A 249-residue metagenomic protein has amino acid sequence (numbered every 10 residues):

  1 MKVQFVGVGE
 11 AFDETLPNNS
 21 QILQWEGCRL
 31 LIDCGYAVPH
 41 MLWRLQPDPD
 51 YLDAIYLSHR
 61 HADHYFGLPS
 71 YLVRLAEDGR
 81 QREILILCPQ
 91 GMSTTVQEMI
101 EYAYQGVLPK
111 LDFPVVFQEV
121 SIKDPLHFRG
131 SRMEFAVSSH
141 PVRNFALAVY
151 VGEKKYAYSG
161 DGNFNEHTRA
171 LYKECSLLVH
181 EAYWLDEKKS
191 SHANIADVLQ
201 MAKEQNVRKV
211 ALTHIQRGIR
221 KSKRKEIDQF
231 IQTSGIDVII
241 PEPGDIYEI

Functional and structural regions predicted by a protein language model:
M1-L45, R143-G160, L177: Conserved beta-strand hairpin/beta-sheet module of binuclear metal-dependent hydrolase folds, prominently
Q4, L87, V116-S121, E134-A136 (+1 more regions): General small-molecule cofactor/ligand-binding pocket signal
E10, Y36, A62, N163-F164 (+2 more regions): Short, glycine/acidic-enriched loop or turn micro-motifs at the edges of active sites
D13-T15, K110, E119-A182: Active-site-proximal loop/helix segment associated with metal-binding centers of metalloenzymes
L31-G35, D53-H59, P89, Y156-G160 (+3 more regions): Active-site neighborhood of phospho(di)ester-bond hydrolases with catalytic His/Asp-centered motifs
A37-L87, S176, K203: Active-site metal-binding motif and surrounding structural segment of the metallo-beta-lactamase
Q81-V116: Acidic/polar short surface loop at catalytic or gating sites that assists cofactor/ion binding and chemistry
F164-Y247: Cap/insert and terminal regions of metallo-dependent hydrolase folds
